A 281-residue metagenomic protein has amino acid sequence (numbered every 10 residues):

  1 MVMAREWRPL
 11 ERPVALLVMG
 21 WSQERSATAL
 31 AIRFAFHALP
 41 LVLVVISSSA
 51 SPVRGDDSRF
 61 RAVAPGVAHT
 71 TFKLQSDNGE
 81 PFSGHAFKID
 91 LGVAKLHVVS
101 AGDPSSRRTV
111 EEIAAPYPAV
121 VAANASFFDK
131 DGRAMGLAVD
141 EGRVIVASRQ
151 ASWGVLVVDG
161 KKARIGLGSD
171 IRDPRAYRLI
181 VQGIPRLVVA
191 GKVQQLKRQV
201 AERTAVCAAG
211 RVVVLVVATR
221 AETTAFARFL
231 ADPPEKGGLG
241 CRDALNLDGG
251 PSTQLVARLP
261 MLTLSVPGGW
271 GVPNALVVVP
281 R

Functional and structural regions predicted by a protein language model:
S22, S26, S47-S51: Serine residues within intrinsically disordered or low-complexity segments
A35-S47: Bacterial N-terminal signal peptides
S51-A147, I165, L215-V216: Zymogen propeptides
F82-G84, P116-Y117, A151, Q182 (+2 more regions): Extracytoplasmic
L96-H97, A119-V121, G154-V155, K162-R164 (+5 more regions): Structural motif
A123, F128-L196: Active-site-adjacent helix-turn-beta-strand microarchitecture at beta-sheet edges that either contains or buttresses
D131-Q150, L196-N246, P251-R281: Conserved, well-ordered active-site substructure
